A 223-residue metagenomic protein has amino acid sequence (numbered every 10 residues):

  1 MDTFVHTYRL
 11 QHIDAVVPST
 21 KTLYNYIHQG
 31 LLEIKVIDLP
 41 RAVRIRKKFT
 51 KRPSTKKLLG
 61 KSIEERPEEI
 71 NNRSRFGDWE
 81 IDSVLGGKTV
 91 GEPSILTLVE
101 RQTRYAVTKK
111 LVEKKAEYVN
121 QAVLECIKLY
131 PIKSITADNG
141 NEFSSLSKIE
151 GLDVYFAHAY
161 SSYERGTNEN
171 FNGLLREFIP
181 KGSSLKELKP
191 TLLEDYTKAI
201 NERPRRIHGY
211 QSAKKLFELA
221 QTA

Functional and structural regions predicted by a protein language model:
M1-D14: DNA-recognition alpha helix
F4, L23, D82, R104 (+5 more regions): Mobile genetic element proteins and their domesticated derivatives, centered on retroelements and DNA transposons
D14-R73: Basic, flexible linker segments flanking DNA-binding modules in nucleic acid-interacting mobile-element proteins
R75-I81: Short Pro/Gly-enriched beta-strand edge/turn motifs at strand-loop
V84-L85, T89-V107: Short conserved beta-strand segments at catalytic cores or DNA/RNA-binding microdomains of nucleic-acid binding
G87, G91, T108-Y130: Active-site beta-loop-alpha junctions of metal-dependent nucleic acid enzymes, especially the RNase H-like/DDE
Y130-S145, Y160: Acidic/histidine-rich, metal-coordinating catalytic segments
P131, K148-V154, Y160-A223: Charged alpha-helix within mobile-element recombinases
